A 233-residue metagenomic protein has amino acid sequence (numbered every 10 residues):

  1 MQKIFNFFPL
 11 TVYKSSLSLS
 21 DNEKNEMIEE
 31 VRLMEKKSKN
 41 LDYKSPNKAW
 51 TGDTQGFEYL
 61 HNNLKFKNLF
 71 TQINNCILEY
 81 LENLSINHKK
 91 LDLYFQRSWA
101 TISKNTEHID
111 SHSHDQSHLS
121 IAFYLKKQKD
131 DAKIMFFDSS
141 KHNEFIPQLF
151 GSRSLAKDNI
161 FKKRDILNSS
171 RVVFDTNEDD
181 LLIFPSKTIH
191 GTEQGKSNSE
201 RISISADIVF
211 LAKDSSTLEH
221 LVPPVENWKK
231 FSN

Functional and structural regions predicted by a protein language model:
M1-N87, H108: Non-heme Fe(II)/2-oxoglutarate
K3, D110-S111, E193-S197: Short proline/glycine-enriched turn/loop segments at secondary-structure junctions
P9-T11, Q96, S117-L119, E200-I202: Residues at beta-strand starts and edge strands
K39-L41, K141-F150, P224-N233: Short, cationic low-complexity segments
L64-Y94, K104-L119, F123-A132, H220-V222 (+1 more regions): Active-site region of the double-stranded beta-helix
S98-A100, I121-F123, I204-I208: A structural signal for short, well-ordered beta-strand segments
S103-L181, D214-H220: Catalytic core of non-heme Fe(II) oxygenases with the double-stranded beta-helix
F161-N233: Catalytic core of Fe(II)/2-oxoglutarate
